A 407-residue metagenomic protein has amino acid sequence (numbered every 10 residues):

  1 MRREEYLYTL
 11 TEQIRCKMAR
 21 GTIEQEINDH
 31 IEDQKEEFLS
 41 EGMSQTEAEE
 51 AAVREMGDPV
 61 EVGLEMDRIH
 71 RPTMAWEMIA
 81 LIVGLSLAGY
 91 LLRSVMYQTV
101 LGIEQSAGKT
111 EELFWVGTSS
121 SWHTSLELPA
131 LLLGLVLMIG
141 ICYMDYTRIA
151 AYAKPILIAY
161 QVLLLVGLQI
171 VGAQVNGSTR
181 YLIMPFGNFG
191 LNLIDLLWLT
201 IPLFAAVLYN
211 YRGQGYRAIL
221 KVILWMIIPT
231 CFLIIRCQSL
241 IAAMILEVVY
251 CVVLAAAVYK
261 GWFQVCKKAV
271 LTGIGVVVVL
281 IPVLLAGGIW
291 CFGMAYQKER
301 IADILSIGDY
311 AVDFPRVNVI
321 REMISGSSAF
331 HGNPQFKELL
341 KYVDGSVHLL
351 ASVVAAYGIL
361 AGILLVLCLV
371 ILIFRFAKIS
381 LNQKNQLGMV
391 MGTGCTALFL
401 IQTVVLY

Functional and structural regions predicted by a protein language model:
M1-M43: N-terminal, intrinsically disordered, low-complexity segments that immediately precede the first transmembrane helix
M43-S106: Cytosolic juxtamembrane regions of integral membrane proteins
E112-L126, A130-C237, Y407: Membrane-helix boundary/helix-loop-helix interface segments in multi-pass membrane proteins
P129-M138, V354-F376: Hydrophobic alpha-helical transmembrane segments
M138-T147, F204-G213, C251-F263, V370-Q383: Structural signal for the C-terminal ends of transmembrane alpha-helices and the immediately following loop
K221-F232, I241-G288: Hydrophobic alpha-helical segments of polytopic membrane proteins
C266-G362: Hydrophobic, glycine- and aromatic-enriched re-entrant/interface helices and adjoining loop segments
I379-Y407: Loop-to-helix entry and N-terminal half of a specific, functionally important transmembrane alpha helix in multi-pass
